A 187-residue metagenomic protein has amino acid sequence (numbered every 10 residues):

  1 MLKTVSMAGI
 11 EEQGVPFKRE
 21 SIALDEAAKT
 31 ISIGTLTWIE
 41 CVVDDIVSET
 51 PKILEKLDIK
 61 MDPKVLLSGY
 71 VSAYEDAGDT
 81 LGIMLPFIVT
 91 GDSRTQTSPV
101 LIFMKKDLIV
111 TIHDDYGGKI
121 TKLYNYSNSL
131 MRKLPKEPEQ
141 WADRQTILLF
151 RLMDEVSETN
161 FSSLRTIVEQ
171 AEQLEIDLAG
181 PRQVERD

Functional and structural regions predicted by a protein language model:
M1-L66, N125-L130: N-terminal pre-transmembrane cytosolic regions of membrane proteins
L24-E26, S68-Y70, Q96-S98: A generic local structural motif
A28-T30, Y70-D76, L101-F103: Short, exposed beta-strand/loop patches in secreted or surface proteins that constitute
T35, D79-L81, S98: Residues at beta-strand starts and edge strands
T37-V42, G82-M84, F103: Short, conserved beta-strand segments within well-ordered enzyme catalytic domains that often line or immediately flank
I59-S93: Extended, Lys/Arg-enriched charged tracts that mediate electrostatic binding to polyanionic substrates
D76, P86-D187: Extended amphipathic alpha-helical scaffolding segments in membrane-proximal extra-membrane regions of membrane
